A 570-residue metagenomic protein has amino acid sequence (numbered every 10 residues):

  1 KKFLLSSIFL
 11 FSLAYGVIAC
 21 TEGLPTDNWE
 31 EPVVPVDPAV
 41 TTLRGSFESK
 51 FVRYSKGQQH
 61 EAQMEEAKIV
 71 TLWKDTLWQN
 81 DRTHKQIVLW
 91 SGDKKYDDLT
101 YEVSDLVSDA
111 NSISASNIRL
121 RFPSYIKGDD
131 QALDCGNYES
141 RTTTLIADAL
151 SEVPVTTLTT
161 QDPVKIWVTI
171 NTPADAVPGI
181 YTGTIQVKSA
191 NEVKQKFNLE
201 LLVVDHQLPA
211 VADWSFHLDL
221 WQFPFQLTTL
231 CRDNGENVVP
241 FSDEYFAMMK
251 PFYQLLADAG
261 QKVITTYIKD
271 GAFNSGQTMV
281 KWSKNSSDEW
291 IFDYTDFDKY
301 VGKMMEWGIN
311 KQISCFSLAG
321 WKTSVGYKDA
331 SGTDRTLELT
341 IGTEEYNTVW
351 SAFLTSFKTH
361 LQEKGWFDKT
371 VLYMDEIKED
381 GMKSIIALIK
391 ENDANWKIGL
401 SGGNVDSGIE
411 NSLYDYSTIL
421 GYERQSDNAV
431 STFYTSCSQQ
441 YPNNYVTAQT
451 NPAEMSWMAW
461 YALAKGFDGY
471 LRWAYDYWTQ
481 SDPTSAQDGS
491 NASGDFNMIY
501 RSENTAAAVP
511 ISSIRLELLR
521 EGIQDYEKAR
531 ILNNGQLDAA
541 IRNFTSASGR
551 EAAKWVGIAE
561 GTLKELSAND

Functional and structural regions predicted by a protein language model:
K1-S7: Bacterial N-terminal signal peptides that target proteins for export
S7-G16: Bacterial N-terminal signal peptides
Y15-V36: Bacterial Sec-dependent N-terminal signal peptides
W29-I69, Q86, G92-V168, A176: Surface-exposed binding patches on compact interaction domains or structured appendages
K74-R82, T160-P163, P178-G179: Solvent-exposed, conformationally flexible loop/turn segments
N171, T182-S189, Q195-N392, G403-I409 (+1 more regions): Aromatic-lined carbohydrate-binding surfaces of glycoside hydrolases
S324-Y327, D334, E338-G342, Y346 (+5 more regions): Catalytic domains of carbohydrate-active enzymes that cleave complex glycans
G408, S412-N491: Catalytic-core region of carbohydrate-active enzymes that cleave or remodel glycosidic bonds
